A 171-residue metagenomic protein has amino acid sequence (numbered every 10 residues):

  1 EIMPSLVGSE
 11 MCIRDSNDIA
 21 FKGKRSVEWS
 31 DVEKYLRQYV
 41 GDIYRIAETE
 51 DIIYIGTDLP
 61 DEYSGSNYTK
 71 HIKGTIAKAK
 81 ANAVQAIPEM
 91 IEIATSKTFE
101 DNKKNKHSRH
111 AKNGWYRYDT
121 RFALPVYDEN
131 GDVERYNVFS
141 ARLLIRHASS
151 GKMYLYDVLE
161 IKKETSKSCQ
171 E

Functional and structural regions predicted by a protein language model:
E1-I13: Single conserved hydrophobic/aromatic residue that forms the stacking wall/gate of nucleotide- or nucleobase-binding
S5-G8, V126, D157, I161: Generic detector of low-complexity/intrinsically disordered segments and short hydrophobic N-terminal stretches
E10, D15-S16, Y39-Y44, E50 (+1 more regions): Extended interaction regions within the primary functional domain
N17-S26: Acidic/negatively charged segments and metal-coordination signatures
V27, D132-E171: A short, surface-exposed interaction/processing loop segment used at functional sites
W29-L124: Compact soluble domain cores
E50-D51, K104, N130-G131, S150-G151: Intrinsic-disorder/low-complexity loop/linker signature
F122-V126, I145-H147: Beta-strand elements of well-folded, non-transmembrane domains
